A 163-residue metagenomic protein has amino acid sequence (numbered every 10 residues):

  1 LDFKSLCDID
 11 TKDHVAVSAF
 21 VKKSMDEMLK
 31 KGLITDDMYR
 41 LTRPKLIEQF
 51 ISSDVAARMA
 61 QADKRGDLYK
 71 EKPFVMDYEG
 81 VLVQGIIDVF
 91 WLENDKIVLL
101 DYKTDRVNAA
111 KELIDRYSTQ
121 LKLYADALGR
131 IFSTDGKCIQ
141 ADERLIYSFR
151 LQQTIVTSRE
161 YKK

Functional and structural regions predicted by a protein language model:
L1, K70, V89, Y124 (+1 more regions): A residue-level signal for conserved active-site and pocket-lining positions in enzyme catalytic cores
L1-D77: A non-catalytic, helix-rich entry segment at domain boundaries
D13, G32, G80, D95 (+3 more regions): Intrinsic-disorder/low-complexity loop/linker signature
H14-A16, F20, S133-K162: Substrate-binding beta-hairpin/strand module that engages nucleic acids
M28, L128-I131, D135: Solvent-exposed amphipathic alpha-helical surface segments
G66, G85, D95, K137-Q140: Residue-level signal for beta-strand positions within conserved beta-sheet cores that form or flank
E71, L100-K103, Y147-F149: Generic beta-strand/beta-sheet core signal
M76-I131: Non-catalytic protein-protein interaction segments used by genome-maintenance enzymes to assemble and couple activities
